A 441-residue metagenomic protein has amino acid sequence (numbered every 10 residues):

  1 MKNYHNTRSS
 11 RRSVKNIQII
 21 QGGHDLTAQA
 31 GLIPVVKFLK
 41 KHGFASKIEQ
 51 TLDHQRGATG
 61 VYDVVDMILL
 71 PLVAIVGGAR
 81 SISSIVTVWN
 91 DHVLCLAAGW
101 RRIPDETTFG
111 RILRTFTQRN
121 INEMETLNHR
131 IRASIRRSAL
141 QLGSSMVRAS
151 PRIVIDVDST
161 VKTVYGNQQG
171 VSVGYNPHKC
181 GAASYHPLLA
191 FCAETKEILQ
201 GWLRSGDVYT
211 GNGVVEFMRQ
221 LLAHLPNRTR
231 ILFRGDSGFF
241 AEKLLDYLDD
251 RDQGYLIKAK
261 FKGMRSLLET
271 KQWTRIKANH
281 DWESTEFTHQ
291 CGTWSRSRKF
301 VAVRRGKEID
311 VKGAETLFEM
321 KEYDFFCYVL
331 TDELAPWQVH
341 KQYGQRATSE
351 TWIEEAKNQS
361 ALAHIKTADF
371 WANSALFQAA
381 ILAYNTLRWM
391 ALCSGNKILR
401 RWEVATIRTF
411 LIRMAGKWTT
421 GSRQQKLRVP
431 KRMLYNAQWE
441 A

Functional and structural regions predicted by a protein language model:
M1-A182, H186-Y209, V215-H224, L248 (+2 more regions): Dynamic "connector" segments at or just before major functional cores
K2-Q18, G254-A361, G416: An anionic, glycine-rich sequence signature occurring as long contiguous blocks
F38, I85, V161, Q338-M390: Short amphipathic alpha-helical "interface-anchor" segments enriched in bulky aromatics
L52-T59, P336-Y343, Q359-A375, A391-E403 (+1 more regions): Short, solvent-exposed helix-loop connector elements
G166, A241-D246, S266-T270: A short acidic (Asp/Glu
P226, L245-G254: Short, surface-exposed basic-aromatic patches at helix termini and helix-loop junctions that form
R230-F240: Acidic/histidine-rich, metal-coordinating catalytic segments
A380-M414: C-terminal hydrophobic structural anchor segments that stabilize assembly/packing rather than catalytic chemistry
